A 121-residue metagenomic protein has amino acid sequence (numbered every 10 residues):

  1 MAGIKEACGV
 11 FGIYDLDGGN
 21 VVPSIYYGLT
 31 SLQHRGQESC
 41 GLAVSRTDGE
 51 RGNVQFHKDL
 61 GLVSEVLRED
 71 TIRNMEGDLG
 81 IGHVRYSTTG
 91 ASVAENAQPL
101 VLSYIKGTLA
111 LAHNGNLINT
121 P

Functional and structural regions predicted by a protein language model:
M1-P121: N-terminal glutamine amidotransferase
